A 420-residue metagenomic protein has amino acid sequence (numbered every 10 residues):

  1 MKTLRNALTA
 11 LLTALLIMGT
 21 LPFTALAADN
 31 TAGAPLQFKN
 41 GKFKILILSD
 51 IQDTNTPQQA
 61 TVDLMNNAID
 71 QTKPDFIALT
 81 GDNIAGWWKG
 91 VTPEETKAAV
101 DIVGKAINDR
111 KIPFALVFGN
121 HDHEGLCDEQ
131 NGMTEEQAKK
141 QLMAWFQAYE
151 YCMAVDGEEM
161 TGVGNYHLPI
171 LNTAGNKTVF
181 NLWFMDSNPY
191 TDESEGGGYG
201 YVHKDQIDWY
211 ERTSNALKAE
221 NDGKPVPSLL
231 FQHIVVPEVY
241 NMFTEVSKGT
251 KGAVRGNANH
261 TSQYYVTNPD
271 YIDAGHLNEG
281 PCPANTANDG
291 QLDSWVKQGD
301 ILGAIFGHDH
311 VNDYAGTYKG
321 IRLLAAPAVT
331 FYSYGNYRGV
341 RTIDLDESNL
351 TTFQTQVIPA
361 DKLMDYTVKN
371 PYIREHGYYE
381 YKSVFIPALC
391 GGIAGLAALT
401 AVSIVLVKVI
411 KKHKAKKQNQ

Functional and structural regions predicted by a protein language model:
T20-N30, L406-H413: Sec-dependent signal peptide cleavage junction
A27-V103: N-terminal active-site segment of His-dependent metallophosphoesterases
A28-A32, A98-G223, K251-A253: Extended active-site neighborhood of metal-dependent phosphoesterases/phosphodiesterases
K42-Q52, V179-P189, F231, R322-A328: Active-site-proximal beta-strand elements of phosphoester/diester hydrolases
I47-V62, I84-A98, E124, D128-T134 (+4 more regions): Acidic/histidine-rich helix-loop elements that form or flank divalent-metal/phosphate-binding sites at the catalytic
T54-T56, A85-W88, L116-D128, Y190-E193 (+4 more regions): Active-site environment of divalent metal-dependent phosphoester hydrolases
K73-F76, N181-F184, G196-D309: His/acidic metal-ligating clusters that form di-metal
I170-L171, L277, C282-P283, D289-Q298 (+1 more regions): Binuclear metal-dependent phosphoesterase catalytic core
